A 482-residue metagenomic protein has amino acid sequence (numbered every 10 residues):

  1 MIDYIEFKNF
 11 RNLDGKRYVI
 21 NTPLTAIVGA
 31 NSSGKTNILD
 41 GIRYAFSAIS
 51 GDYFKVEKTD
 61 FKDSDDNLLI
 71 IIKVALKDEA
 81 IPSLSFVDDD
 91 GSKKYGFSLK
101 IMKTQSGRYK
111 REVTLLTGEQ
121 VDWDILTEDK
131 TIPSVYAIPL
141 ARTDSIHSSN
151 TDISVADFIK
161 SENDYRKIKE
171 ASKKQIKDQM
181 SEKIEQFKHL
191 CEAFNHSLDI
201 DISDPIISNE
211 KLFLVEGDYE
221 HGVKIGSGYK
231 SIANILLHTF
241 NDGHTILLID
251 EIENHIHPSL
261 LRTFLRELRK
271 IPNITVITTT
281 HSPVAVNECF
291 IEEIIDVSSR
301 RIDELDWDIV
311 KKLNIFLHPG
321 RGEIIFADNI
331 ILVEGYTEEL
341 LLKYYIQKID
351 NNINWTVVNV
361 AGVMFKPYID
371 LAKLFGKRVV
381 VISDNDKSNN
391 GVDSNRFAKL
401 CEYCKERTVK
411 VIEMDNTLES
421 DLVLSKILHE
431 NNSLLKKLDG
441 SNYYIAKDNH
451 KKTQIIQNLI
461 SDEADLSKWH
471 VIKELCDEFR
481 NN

Functional and structural regions predicted by a protein language model:
M1-S47, Y53, N209-E323, E339-L340 (+2 more regions): Switch/communication elements of ASCE P-loop NTPase nucleotide-binding domains
L39-K93: Conserved P-loop NTP-binding catalytic core
D63-D65, E128-T131, H238-D242, L268-P272 (+2 more regions): Conserved catalytic network of the ASCE P-loop NTPase/AAA+ motor domain
S83-K174: Electropositive, glycine-dotted interaction segments that contact anionic polymers or phosphate-rich ligands
E112-T114, I146-K230, L237-D242, I246 (+1 more regions): Extended helical coiled-coil dimerization/tether regions that scaffold and oligomerize large DNA-maintenance assemblies
S134, T245-I246, N329, V379: The start of beta-strands in P-loop NTPase/AAA+ ATPase cores
K270, V284-N389: RecA-like P-loop NTPase motor core
D384-N385, N390-D462: Activity-critical C-terminal alpha-helical subdomain
